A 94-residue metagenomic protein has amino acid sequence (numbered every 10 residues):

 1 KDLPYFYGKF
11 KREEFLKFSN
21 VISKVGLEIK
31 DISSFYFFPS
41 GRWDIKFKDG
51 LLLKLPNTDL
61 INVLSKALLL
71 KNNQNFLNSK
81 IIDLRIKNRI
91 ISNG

Functional and structural regions predicted by a protein language model:
K1-G94: Charged, solvent-exposed interaction patches on well-folded alpha/beta domains that mediate macromolecular contacts
